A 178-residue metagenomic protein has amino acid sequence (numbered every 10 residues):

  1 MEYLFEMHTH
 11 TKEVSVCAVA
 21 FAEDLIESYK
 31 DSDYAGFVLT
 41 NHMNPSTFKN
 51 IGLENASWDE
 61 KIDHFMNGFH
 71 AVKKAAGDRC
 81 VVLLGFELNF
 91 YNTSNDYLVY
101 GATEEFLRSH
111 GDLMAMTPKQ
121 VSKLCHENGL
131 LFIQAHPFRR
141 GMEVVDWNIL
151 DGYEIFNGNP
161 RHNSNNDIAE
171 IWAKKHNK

Functional and structural regions predicted by a protein language model:
M1-K119, I155-K175: A metal-dependent hydrolase metal-coordination microenvironment
E2-L4, L124-I133: Short beta-strand/loop segments at the ligand-binding rim of alpha/beta enzyme cores
V19, M114, N128, I133-V145 (+1 more regions): Active-site-proximal loop/helix segments of hydrolase catalytic cores
N89-Y91, S122-E127, M142-D146: Short, conserved, surface-exposed binding loops centered on an aromatic residue
S94-L98, R139-I149: Distinct, well-ordered alpha-helical segments
L131, N148-N159: Catalytic pocket-lining loop regions of alpha/beta-barrel enzymes, especially the amidohydrolase/enolase/GH5 lineages
